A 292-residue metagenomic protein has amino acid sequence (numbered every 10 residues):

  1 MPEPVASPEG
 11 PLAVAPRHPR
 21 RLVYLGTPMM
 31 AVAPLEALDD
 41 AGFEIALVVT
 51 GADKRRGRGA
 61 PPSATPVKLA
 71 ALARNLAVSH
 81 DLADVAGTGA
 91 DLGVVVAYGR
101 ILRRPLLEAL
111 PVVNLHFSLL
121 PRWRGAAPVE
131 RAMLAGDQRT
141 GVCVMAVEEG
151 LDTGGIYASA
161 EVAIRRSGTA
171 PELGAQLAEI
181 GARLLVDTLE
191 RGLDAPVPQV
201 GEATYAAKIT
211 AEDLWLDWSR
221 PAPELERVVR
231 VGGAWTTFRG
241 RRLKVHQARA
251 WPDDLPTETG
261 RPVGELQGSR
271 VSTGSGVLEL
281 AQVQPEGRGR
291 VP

Functional and structural regions predicted by a protein language model:
P2-A15, P19, T50-A52, S219-P292: An anion-binding loop in the catalytic cleft
P2-G57: N-terminal Rossmann-like dinucleotide-binding module
A41, L92-Y205: Donor/substrate-binding cores of folate-linked one-carbon enzymes
K54-L72: N-terminal beta-loop-helix "entrance" segment that forms/cooperates in small-molecule cofactor or anionic ligand
A77-D81: Short acidic-hydrophobic, aromatic-tinged amphipathic segments that line or gate anion-handling sites
L82-D91: Short amphipathic alpha-helix with an adjacent loop that forms part of the alpha/beta core around
A207-R220: Acyl-group handling in specialized metabolite and lipid biosynthesis
